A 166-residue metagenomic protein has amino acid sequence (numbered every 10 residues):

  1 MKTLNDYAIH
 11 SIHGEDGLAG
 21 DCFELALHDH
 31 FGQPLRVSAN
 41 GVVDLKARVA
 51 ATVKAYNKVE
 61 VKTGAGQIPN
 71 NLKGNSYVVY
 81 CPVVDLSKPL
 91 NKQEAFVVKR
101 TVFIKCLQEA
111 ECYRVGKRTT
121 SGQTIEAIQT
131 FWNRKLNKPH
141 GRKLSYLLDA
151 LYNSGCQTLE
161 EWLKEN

Functional and structural regions predicted by a protein language model:
M1-N166: Nucleic-acid endonuclease domains
